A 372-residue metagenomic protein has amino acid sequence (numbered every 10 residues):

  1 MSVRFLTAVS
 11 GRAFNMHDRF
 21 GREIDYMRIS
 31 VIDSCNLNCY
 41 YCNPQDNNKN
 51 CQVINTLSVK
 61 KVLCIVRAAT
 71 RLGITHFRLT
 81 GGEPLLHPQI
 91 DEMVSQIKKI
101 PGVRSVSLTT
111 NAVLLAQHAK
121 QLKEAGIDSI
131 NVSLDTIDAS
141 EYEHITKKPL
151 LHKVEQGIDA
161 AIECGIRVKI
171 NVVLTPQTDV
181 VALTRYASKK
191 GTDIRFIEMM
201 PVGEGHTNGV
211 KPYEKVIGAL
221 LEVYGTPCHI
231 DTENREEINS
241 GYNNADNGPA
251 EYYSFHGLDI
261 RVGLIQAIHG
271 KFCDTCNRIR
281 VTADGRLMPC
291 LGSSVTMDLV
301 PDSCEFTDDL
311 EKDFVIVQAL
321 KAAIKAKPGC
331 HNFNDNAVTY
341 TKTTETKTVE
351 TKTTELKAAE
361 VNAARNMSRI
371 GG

Functional and structural regions predicted by a protein language model:
S2-S30, N38-Y40, A250-R261, I265 (+3 more regions): N-terminal [4Fe-4S]-dependent radical SAM core
R19-V59, L72: Canonical Radical SAM [4Fe-4S] cluster-binding loop centered on the CxxxCxxC motif and its immediate flanking residues
V31, I194, G285: Residue-level signature of catalytic and energy-coupling elements of molecular machines, predominantly ATP/GTP-dependent
L37, A139-S140, K271, M297: Glycine-centered loop/turn positions within well-structured domains that cap or flank conserved ligand/cofactor-binding
Y41, Q45-N48, Y213, A219 (+1 more regions): Secreted/processed peptides and extracellular or luminal domains of membrane proteins
T56-L79, E83-I197: Radical SAM/AdoMet-radical enzyme domain recognition
S140-E143, K148-G263, A267, E311: Radical SAM enzyme [4Fe-4S]-AdoMet core and its adjacent flexible, acidic and glycine-rich loops/tails across
I268-G372: Flexible mid-to-C-terminal extensions adjoining Fe-S/redox cofactors in radical SAM and related proteins
